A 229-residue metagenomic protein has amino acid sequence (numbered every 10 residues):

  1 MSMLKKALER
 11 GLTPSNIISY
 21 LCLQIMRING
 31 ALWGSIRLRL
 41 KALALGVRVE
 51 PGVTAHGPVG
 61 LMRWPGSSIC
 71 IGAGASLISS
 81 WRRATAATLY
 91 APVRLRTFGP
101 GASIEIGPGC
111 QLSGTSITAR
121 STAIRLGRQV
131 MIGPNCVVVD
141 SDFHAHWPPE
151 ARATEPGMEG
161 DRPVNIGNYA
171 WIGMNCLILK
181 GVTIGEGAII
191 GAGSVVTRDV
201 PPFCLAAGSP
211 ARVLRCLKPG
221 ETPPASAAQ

Functional and structural regions predicted by a protein language model:
M1-D140, V164-Y169, E186, P202 (+1 more regions): Domain-scale signature associated with acetyltransferase and cell-envelope carbohydrate enzymes
D142-F143, P149-E150, V182, C216-K218: Conserved catalytic-core motifs of eukaryotic protein kinase domains, centered on the activation segment
H146, P156-N165, Y169-G173, G181: A mid-sequence, solvent-exposed acidic-amphipathic segment
H146-G157, T222-S226: Short glycine/proline- and charge-enriched loop/turn segments that cap or connect secondary-structure elements
